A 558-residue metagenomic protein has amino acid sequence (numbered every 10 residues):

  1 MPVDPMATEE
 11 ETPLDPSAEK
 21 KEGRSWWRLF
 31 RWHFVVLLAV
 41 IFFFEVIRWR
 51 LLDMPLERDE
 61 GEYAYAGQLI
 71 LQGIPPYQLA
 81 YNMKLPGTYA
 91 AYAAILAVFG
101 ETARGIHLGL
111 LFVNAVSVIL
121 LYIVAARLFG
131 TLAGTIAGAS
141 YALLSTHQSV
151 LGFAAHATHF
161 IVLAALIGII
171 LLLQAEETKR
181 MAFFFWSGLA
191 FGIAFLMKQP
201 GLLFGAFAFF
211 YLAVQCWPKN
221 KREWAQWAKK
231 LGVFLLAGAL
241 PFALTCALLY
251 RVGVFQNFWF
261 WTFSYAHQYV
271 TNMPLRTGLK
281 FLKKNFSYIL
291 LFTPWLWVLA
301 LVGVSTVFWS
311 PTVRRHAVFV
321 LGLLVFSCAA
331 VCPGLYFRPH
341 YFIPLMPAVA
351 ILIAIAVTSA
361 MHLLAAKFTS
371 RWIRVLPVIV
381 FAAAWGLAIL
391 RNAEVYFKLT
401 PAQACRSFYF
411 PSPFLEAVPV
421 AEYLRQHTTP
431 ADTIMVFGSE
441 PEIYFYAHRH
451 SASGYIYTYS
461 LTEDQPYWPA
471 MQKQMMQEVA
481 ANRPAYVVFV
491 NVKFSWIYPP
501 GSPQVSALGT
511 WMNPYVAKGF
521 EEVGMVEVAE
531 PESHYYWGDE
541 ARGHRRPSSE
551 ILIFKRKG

Functional and structural regions predicted by a protein language model:
S17, L37-L38, L235-A239, T358-V395: Signature aromatic-anchored transmembrane alpha helix within multi-pass, membrane-resident enzymes that catalyze glycan
L121-L144, V162-L163, M181-A182, V318: Transmembrane-helix signature of polytopic, membrane-embedded enzymes that assemble or transfer cell-envelope glycans
F160-T178, F183-F191, L212, V349-I355: Specific aromatic-rich, kink-prone transmembrane helix
G168-W186, C216-K221, L296-H316: Membrane-interface transmembrane helices that cradle and orient dolichyl/undecaprenyl
F183-Q199, G205-L212, L240, L324-P333: Membrane-interface alpha helices of multi-pass inner-membrane proteins
S187, L202, A206, F210 (+4 more regions): Short periplasmic/luminal acceptor-recognition loop of GT-C membrane glycosyltransferases, typified by
L203, C328-A329, L335-L376: Hydrophobic/aromatic-rich transmembrane helices and adjacent perimembrane loops
F204-A239, T306-P311, I351, V357-T369: Perimembrane helix-loop-helix junctions
